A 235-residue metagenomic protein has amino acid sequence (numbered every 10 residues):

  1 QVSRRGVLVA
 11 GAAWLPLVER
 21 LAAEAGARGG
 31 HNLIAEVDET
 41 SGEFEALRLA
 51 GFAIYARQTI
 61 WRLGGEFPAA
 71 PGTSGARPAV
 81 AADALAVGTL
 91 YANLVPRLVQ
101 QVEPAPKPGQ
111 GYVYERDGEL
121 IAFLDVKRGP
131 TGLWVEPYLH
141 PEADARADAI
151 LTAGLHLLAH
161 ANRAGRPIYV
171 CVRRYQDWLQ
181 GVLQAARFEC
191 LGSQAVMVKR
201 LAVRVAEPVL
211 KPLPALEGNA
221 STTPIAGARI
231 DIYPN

Functional and structural regions predicted by a protein language model:
Q1-A46, G132-E189: Acyl-donor binding region in acyl/amide transferases
A10-A12, V18-E19, Y55-R57, S74-A81 (+1 more regions): Short, structured secondary-structure boundary patches
D38-T40, L49-A70, G165-N235: Active-site/acyl-donor-binding loops of N-acyltransferases
E43, L98-V99, V205: Short loop/beta submotifs within extracellular cysteine-rich repeat domains
L49-L133: Amide-forming acyltransferase catalytic core, primarily the GNAT-like/NAT-type and related acyltransferase folds
P78, Y112, E142-D144, L157-L158 (+1 more regions): Short amphipathic alpha-helical linker/capping segments at the junctions of internal repeats and modular domains
E115, E136, V198: Residue-level detector of conserved, well-ordered beta-strand and adjacent loop positions that form binding/recognition
